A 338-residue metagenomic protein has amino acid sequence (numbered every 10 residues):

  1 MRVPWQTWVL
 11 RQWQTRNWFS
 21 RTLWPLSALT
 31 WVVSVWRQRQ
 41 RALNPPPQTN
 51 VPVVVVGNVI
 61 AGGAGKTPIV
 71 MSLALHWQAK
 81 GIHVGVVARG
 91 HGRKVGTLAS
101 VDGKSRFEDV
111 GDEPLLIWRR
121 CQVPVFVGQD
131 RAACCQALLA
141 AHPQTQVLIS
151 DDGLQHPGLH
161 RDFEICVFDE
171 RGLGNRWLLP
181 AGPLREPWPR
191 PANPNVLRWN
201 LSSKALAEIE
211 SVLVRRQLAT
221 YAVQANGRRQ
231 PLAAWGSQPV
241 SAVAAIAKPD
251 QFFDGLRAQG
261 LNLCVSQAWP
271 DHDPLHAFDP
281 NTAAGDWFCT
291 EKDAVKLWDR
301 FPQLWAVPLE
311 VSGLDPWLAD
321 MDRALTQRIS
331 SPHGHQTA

Functional and structural regions predicted by a protein language model:
M1-W8, A79-I82, L154-A338: ATP-dependent carboxylate-amine ligase
R2-P52: A transmembrane-helix-recognition feature enriched in membrane-embedded lipid enzymes and envelope glyco-/phospholipid
L29, T67, I117, D151 (+3 more regions): Residue-level signal for inorganic ion chemistry
Q38-G103, H335-Q336: Walker A (P-loop) phosphate-binding motif
S72, H76, D151, G255: Rossmann-fold NAD(P)-dependent oxidoreductase module
A88, Q129, T290-K292: Short secondary-structure boundary segments
G90-I209: Phosphate/Mg2+-binding loops and adjacent switch elements in nucleotide/diphosphate-handling enzyme cores
